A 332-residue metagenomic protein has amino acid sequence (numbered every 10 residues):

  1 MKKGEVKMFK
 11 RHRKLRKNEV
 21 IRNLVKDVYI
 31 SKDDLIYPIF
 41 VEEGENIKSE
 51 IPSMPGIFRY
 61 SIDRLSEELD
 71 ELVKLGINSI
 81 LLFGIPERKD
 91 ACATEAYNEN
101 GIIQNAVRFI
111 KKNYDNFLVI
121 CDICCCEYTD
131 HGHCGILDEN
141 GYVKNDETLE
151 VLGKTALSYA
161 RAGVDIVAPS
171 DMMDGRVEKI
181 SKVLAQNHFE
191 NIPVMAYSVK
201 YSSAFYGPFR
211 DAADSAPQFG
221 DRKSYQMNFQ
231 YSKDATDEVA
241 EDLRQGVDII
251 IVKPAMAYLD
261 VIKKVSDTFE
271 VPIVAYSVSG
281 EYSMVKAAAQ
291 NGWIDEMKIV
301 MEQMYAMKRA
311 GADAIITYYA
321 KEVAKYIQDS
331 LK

Functional and structural regions predicted by a protein language model:
K2-K26: N-terminal amphipathic/basic leader segments beginning at the initiator methionine
S31-I36, E42-K332: Alpha/beta enzyme core
